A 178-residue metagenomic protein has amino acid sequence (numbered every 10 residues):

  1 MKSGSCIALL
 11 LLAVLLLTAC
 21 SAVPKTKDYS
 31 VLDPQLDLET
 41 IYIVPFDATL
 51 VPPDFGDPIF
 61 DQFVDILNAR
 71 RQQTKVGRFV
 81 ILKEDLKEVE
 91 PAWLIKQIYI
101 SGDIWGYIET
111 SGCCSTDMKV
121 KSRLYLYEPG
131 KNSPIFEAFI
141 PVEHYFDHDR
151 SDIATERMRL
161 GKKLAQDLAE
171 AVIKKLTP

Functional and structural regions predicted by a protein language model:
M1-L9: Bacterial N-terminal signal peptides that target proteins for export
A8-T18: Bacterial N-terminal signal peptides
T18-Q72, A169-P178: A structural "domain/chain start" motif
V51-I59, G112, T116-M118, D152-L164: Extracytoplasmic/periplasmic, Sec-exported soluble proteins
N68-W93: Short beta-strand->alpha-helix linker/helix-N-cap micro-motif that forms a surface specificity/interaction loop
E84-I135, H144-S151, T155: Surface-exposed short loop/turn segments
D147-P178: C-terminal partner/receptor-binding element of secreted or periplasmic proteins
